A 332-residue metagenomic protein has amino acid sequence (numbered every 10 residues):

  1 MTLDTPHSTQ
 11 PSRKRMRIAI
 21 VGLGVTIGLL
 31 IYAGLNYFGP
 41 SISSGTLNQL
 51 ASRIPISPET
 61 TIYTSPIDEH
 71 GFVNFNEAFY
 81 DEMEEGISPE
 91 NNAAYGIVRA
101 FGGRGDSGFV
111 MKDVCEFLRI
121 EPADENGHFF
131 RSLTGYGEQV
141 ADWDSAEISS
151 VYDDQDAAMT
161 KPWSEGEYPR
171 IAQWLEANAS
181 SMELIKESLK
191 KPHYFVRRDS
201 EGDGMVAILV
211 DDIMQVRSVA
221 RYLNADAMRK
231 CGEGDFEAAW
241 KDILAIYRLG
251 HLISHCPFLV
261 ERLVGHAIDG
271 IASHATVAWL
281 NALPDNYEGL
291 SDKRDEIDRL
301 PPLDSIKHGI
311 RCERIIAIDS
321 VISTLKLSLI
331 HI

Functional and structural regions predicted by a protein language model:
T2-S12: Juxtamembrane low-complexity tails/linkers enriched in Ser/Thr-Pro and polybasic
Q10-G28: N-terminal Sec-pathway targeting helices
I27-N36: Hydrophobic alpha-helical membrane-insertion segments, chiefly the h-region of N-terminal signal peptides
N36-I330: Aromatic-rich surface patch/π-platform used for binding flat ligands and interfaces
